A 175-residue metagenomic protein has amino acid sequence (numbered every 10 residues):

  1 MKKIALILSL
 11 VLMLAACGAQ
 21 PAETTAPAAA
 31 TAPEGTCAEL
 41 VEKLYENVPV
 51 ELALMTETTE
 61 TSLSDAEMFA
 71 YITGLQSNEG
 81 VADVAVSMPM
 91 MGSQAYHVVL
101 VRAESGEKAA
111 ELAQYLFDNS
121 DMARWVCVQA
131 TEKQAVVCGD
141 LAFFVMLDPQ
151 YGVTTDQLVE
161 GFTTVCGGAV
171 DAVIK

Functional and structural regions predicted by a protein language model:
M1-L8: Positively charged n-region of N-terminal signal peptides that target proteins for export
L12-A16: C-terminal motif of bacterial Sec signal peptides marking the signal peptidase cleavage site
G18-T25: Bacterial lipoprotein signal-peptidase II cleavage site
P33-P89, A109, Y115: Surface-exposed, low-hydrophobicity interaction/linker segments
M90, C127-I174: A short, solvent-exposed beta-edge/loop patch
A95-S105: A short acidic-to-branched-hydrophobic micro-motif
G106-A113, G152-D156: Short, conserved charged micro-motifs
A113-Q134: An anionic, turn-rich surface loop/hairpin at beta-sheet edges that serves as a generic interaction/coordination patch
